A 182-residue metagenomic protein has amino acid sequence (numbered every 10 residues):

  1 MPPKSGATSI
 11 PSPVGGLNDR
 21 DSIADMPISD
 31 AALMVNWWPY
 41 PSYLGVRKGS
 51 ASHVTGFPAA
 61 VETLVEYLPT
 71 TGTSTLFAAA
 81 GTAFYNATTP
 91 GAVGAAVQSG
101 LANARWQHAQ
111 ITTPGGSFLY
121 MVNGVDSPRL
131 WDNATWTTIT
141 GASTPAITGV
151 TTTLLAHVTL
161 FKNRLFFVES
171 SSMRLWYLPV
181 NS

Functional and structural regions predicted by a protein language model:
M1-A92, T148-S182: N-terminal beta-propeller domains
V35-N36, A104, R129, A134 (+1 more regions): Short, low-complexity intrinsically disordered segments
T55-P58, A78, S99-A102, T113 (+1 more regions): Generic alpha-helical scaffold signal
N86-T113: A broadly used, surface-exposed interaction patch
A92-A96, T135-T138, T144, L175: Predominantly a core beta-strand signature of beta-propeller blades across repeat-based propeller domains
S99-R105, S143-I147, T153: Short coil/turn segments at the loop-to-beta-strand junctions that recur within blades of beta-propeller repeat folds
Q107-P145, F167: Hydrophobic or amphipathic alpha-helical targeting/insertion segments
